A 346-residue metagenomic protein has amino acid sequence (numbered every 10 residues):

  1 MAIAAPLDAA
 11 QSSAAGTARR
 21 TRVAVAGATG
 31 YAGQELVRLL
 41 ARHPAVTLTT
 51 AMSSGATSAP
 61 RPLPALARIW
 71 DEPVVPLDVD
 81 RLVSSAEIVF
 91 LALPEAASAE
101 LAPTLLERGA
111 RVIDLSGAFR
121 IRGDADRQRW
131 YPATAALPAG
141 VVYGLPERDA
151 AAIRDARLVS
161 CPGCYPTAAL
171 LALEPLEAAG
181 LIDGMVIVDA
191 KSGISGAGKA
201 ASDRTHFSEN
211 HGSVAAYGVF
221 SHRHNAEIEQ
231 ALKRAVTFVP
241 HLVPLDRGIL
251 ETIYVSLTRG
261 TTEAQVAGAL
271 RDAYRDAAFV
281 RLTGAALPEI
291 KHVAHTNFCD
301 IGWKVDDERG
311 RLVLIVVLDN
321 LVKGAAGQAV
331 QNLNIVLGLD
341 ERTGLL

Functional and structural regions predicted by a protein language model:
M1-Y217, K304-E308, T343-L345: N-terminal Rossmann-like NAD(P) cofactor-binding subdomain of oxidoreductases, focused on the glycine-rich
R22-V25, S160, T252-Y254, L314-V317: Short glycine-rich or small-residue beta-strand-to-loop segments that form or flank ligand, phosphate, metal/Fe-S
E35, L39, L171-P175, E227-A231 (+3 more regions): Alpha-helical scaffold segments in soluble metabolic enzymes
A41-A45, A178-L181, H222, Q230-R234 (+4 more regions): Generic secondary-structure signature for well-ordered alpha-helical cores
A200-Y217, S221-P244: Anionic-ligand binding region
P244-D246, D272: Aromatic-enriched alpha-helical interface/lid elements that frame and gate functional surfaces
R247-E251: Conserved glycine-rich beta-strand-loop-beta hairpin in the small C-terminal domain of fold type I
Y254-L346: C-terminal active-site/capping subdomain that shapes the small-molecule cofactor and substrate pocket of enzyme
